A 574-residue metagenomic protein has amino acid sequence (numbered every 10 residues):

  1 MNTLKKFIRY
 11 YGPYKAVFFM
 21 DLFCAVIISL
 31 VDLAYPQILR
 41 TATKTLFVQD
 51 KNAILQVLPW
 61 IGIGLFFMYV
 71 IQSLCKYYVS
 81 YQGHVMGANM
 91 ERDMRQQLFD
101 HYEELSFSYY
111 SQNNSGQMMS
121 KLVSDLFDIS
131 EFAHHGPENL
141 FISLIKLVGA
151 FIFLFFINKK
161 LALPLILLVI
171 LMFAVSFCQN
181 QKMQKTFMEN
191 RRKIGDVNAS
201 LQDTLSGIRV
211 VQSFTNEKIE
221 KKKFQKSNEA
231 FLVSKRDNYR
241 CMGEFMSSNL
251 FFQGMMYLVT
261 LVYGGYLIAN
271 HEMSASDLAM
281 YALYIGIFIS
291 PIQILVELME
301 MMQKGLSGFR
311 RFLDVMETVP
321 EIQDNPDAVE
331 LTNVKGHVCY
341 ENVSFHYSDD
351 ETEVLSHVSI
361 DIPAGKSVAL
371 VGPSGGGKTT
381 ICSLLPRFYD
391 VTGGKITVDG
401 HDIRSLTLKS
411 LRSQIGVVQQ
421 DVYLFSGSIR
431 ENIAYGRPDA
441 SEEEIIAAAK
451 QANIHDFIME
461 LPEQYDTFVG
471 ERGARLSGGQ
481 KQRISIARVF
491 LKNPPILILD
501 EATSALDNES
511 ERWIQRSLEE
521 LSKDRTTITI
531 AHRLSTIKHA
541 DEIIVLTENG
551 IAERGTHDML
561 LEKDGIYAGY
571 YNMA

Functional and structural regions predicted by a protein language model:
N2, Y11, V79, G83-G87 (+2 more regions): Juxtamembrane loop-to-helix connectors within ABC transporter transmembrane domains
P13, V17-I27, M68, E138-E189 (+2 more regions): Transmembrane helices of ABC transporter permease
F18-C75, F155-K160, H271-A275: Transmembrane helix-loop-helix hairpins at lipid-water interfaces of multipass membrane proteins, especially the type-1
F23, V31, Y35, C75 (+3 more regions): Hydrophobic alpha-helical transmembrane segments of ABC transporter permease domains
G64-Q72, K76, V169-F173, F177 (+2 more regions): Hydrophobic alpha-helical segments in the permease module
F107-S108, S124-A133, P137, F141 (+7 more regions): An intracellular "coupling" helix at the cytosolic face of ABC transporter transmembrane type-1 domains
K193, N216, R240, F288-V315: Cytosolic ends of transmembrane helices, especially the final helix of ABC transmembrane type-1 domains
L331-A574: ABC-type nucleotide-binding domain
